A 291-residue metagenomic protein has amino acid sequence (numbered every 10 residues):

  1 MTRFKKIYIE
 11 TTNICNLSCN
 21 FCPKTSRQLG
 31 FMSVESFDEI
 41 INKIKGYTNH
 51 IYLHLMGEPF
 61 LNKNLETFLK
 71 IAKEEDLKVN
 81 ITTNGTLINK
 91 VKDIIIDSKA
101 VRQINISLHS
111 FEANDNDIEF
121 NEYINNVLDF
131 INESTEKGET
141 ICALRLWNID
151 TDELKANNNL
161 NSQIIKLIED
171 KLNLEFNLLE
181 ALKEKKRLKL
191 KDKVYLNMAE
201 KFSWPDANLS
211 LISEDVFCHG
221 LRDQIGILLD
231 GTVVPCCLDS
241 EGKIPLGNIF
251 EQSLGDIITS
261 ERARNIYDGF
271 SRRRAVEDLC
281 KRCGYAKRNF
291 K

Functional and structural regions predicted by a protein language model:
M1-I104, A113-E122: Conserved alpha-helical substructure of the radical SAM core
C15, C19-C22, C218, C236-C237 (+1 more regions): Short cysteine clusters
I41, K45-G46, K92-A113, N159-L190: Structural recognition of alpha->loop->beta junctions
F111, F130-S162: Conserved strand-turn element in the central/C-terminal portion of the radical SAM core barrel that lines
S134-C142, L172-S213, L238-R288: C-terminal accessory region of radical SAM enzymes
L221-D223: Short loop/turn microsegments at loop-to-beta-strand junctions
I227-L228: Short, acidic, Ser/Thr-enriched surface-loop or helix-capping motifs
